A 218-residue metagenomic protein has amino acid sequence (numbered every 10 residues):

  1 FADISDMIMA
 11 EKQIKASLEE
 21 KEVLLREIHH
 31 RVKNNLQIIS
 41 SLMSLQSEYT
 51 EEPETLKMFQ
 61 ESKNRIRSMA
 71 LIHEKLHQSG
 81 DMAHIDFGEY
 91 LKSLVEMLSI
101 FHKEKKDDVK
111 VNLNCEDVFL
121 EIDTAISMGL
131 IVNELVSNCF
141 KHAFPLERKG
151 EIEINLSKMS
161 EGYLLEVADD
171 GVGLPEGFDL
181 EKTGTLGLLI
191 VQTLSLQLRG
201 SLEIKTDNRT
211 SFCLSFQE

Functional and structural regions predicted by a protein language model:
F1-I4: PAS-family sensory domains
A10-R31: Signal-transducing coiled-coil linker helix
L18-L25, E51, A83-I85, K103-E134 (+2 more regions): Conserved short strand/loop->alpha-helix "switch" segment adjacent to the catalytic nucleotide/phosphoryl-transfer site
Q60-R67, L71, H84-I100, S157: Short beta-to-alpha transition helix within the HATPase_c
K149-E161: Short beta-strand/loop element within the Bergerat-fold HATPase_c
G162-L188: Glycine-rich/acidic phosphate-handling loop/turn and adjacent ATP-lid/helix of nucleotide-binding kinase/ATPase domains
L198-K205: Glycine-rich ATP-binding loops of the HATPase_c
